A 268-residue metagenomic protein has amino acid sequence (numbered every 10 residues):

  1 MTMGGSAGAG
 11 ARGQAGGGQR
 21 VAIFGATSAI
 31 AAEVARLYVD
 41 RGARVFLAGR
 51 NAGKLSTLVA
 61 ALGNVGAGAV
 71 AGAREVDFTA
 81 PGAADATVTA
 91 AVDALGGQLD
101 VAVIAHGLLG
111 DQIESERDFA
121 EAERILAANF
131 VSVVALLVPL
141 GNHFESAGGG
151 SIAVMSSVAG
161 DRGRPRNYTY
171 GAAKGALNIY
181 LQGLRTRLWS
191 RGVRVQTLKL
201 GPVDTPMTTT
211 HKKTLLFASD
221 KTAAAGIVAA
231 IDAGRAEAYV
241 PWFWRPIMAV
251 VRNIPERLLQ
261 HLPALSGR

Functional and structural regions predicted by a protein language model:
T27-S28: Conserved glycine-rich cofactor-binding loop
R41-L58: Conserved glycine-rich Rossmann-like NAD(P)H-binding loop of the short-chain dehydrogenase/reductase
L62-G82: Rossmann-fold cofactor-recognition segment
G107-E123, R166: Conserved mid-core segment of classical short-chain dehydrogenase/reductases
L137, A173: Active-site helix of classical SDR
S157: Residue(s) in the substrate-gating loop at a strand-loop-helix junction that position the organic substrate next
T197, K212-A249: C-terminal helical subdomain
